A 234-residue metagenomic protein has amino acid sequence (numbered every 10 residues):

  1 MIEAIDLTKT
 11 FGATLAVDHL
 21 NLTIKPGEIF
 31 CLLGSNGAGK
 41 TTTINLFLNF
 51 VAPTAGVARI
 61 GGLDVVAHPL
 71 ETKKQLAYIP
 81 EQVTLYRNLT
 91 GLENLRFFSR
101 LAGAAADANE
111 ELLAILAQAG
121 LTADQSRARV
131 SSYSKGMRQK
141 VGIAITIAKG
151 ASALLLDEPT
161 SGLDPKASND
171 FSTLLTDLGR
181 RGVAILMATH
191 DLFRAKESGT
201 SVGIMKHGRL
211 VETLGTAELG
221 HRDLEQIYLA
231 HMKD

Functional and structural regions predicted by a protein language model:
G56-A67, T72: Conserved ABC transporter NBD signature motif
R96, R100, D107-Q125: Conserved ABC ATPase "signature" region
L154-D157: Catalytic Walker B motif of ABC-type/P-loop ATPase nucleotide-binding domains
P165-A167: Helix N-cap at the start of a conserved alpha-helix in ABC-type nucleotide-binding domains
